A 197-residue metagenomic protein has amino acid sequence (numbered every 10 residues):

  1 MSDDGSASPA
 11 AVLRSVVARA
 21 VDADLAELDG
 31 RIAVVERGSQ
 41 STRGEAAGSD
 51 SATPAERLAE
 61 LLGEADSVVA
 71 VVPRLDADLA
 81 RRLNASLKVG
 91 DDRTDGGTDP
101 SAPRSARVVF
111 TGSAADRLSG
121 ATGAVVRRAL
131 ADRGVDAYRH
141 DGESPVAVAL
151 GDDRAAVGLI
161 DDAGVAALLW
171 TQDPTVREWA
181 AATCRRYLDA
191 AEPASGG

Functional and structural regions predicted by a protein language model:
M1-R57: N-terminal localization/anchoring segments of enzymes in phospholipid and broader phosphate metabolism
S15-A20, R31, E60-L61, S86 (+3 more regions): Residues that form generic nucleotide/phosphate-binding pockets
G38-E45, G63, P73-R74, V146 (+1 more regions): Structured N-terminal alpha/beta-domain signature that marks small ligand/cofactor-binding or signaling modules
P54-R127: Primarily the HKD phosphodiesterase
G112-D152: HKD-type phospholipase D/PLD-like phosphodiesterase module
V135-A180, C184: HKD (HxKxxxxD) catalytic microenvironment of the phospholipase D
T183-G197: Cysteine/selenocysteine-centered motifs that mediate thiol-based redox chemistry or coordinate metal-sulfur cofactors
